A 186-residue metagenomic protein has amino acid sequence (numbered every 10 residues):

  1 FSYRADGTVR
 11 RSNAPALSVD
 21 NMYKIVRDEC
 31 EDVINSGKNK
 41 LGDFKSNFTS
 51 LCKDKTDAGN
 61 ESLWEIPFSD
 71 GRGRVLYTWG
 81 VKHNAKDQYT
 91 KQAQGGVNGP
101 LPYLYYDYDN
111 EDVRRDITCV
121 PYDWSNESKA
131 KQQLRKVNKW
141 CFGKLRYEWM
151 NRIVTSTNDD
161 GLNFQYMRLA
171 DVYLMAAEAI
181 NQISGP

Functional and structural regions predicted by a protein language model:
F1-A5, Q182-G185: Short coil/turn linking the two alpha-helices of tandem helical-hairpin repeats
S2-I25: Short coil/linker segments at helix-helix boundaries
D20, G185-P186: Short coil/turn and helix-start
I25, E29, G37-I183: Elongated scaffold/linker segments in the mid-to-C-terminal portions of large proteins
